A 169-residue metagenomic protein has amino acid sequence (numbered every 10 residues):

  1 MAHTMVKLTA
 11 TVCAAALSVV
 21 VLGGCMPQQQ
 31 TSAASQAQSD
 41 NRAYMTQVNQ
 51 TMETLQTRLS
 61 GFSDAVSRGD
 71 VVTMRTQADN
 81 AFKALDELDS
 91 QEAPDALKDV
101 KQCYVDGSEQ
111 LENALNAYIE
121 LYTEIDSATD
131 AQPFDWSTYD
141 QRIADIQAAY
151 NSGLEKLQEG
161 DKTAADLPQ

Functional and structural regions predicted by a protein language model:
A2-V12: Bacterial N-terminal signal peptides that target proteins for export
V20-G24: C-terminal motif of bacterial Sec signal peptides marking the signal peptidase cleavage site
M26-Q28: Hydrophobic membrane-targeting segments
Q30-A78, N116-Q169: C-terminal amphipathic alpha-helix
A81, Y104, S108-L111, I143-Y150: Short amphipathic alpha-helical coiled-coil/interface segments
F82-E109, A164-Q169: Short, solvent-exposed, charged loop/turn and helix-capping segments that join or cap alpha-helices on peripheral
